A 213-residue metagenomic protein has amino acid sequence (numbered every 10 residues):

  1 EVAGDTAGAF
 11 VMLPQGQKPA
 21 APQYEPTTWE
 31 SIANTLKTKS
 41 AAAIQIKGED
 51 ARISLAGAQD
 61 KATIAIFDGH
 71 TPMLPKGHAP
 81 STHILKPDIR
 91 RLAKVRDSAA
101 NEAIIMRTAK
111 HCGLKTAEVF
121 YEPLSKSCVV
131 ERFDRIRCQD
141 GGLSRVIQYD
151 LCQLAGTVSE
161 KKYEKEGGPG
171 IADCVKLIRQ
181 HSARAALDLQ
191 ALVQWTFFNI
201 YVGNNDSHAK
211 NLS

Functional and structural regions predicted by a protein language model:
E1-S213: Phosphate/dinucleotide-binding and metal-coordinating scaffold of catalytic cores in nucleotide-dependent enzymes
